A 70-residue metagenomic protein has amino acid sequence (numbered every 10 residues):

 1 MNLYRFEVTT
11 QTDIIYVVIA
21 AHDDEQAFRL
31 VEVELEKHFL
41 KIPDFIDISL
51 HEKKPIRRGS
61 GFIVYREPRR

Functional and structural regions predicted by a protein language model:
M1-I14: Short aromatic-glycine-(Arg/Gly/Cys) micro-motifs in beta-strand/loop hairpins
D13-D23: A short, exposed loop/beta-hairpin motif centered on an aromatic-Gly-Thr core
Q26-R29: Short, conserved charged micro-motifs
V33-R70: Short, mixed-charge low-complexity intrinsically disordered segments
